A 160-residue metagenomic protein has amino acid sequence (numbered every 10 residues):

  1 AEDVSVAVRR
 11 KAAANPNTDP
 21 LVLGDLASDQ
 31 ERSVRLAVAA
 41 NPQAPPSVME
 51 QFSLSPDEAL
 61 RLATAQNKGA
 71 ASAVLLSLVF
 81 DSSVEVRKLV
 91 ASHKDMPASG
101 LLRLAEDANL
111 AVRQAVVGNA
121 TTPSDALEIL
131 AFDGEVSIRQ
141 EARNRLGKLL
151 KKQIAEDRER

Functional and structural regions predicted by a protein language model:
A1-R160: Alpha-helical scaffold segments
